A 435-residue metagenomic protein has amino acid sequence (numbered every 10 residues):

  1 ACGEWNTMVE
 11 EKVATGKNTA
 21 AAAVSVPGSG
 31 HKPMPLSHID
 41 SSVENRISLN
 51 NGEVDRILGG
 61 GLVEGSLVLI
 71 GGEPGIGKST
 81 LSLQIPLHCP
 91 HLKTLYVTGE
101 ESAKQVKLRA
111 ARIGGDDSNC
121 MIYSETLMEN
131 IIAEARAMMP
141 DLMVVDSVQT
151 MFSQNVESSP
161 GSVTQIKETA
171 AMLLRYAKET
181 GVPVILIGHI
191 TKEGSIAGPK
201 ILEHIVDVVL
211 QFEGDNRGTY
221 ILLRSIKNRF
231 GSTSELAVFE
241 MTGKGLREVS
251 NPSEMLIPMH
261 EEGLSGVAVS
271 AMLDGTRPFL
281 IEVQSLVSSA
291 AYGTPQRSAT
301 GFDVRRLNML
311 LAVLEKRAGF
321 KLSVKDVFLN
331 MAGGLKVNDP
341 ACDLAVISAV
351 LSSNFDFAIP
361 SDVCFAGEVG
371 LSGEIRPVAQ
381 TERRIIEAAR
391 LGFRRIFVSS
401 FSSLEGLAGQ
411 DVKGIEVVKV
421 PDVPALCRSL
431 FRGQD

Functional and structural regions predicted by a protein language model:
A1-L58, V63-L69, I76-L87, H91-K93 (+5 more regions): Peripheral, non-AAA+ core regions of ATP-driven protein-machinery
E73, G99: P-loop (Walker A) phosphate-binding loop of NTP-binding proteins
T94-T98: Conserved RecA-like ASCE P-loop NTPase motor core of nucleic-acid helicases/translocases
S102: Conserved Rossmann-like nucleotide-cofactor binding loop
